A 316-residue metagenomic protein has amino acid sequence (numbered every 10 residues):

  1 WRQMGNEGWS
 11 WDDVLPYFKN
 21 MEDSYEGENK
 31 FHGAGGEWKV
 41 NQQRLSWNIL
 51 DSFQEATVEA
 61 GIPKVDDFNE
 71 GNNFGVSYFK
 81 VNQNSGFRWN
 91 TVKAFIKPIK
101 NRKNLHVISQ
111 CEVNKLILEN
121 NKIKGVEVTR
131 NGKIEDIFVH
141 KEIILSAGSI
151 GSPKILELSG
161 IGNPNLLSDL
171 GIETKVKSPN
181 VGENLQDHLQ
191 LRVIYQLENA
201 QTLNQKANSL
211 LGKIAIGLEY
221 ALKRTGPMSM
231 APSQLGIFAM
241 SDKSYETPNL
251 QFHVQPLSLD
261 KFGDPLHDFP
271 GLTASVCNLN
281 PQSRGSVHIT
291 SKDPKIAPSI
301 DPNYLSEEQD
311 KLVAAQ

Functional and structural regions predicted by a protein language model:
W1-G5, W38-L45, N82-G86, S178 (+3 more regions): Active-site rim elements
R2-I123, T129, R192-G217: Conserved redox-cofactor binding core of oxidoreductases
W11, K64-D66, S109, P164-S168 (+4 more regions): Acidic/polar loop patches that form or flank catalytic/metal-binding clefts of enzymes that bind anionic ligands
V14, L185, I289: Residue-level signature of catalytic and energy-coupling elements of molecular machines, predominantly ATP/GTP-dependent
Y17, L116-E119, G125-G217, A314: Glycine-rich loop(s) and the adjacent beta-strand/alpha-helix scaffold that form part
A34-G36, S109-E112, K122, L170 (+6 more regions): Residues that flank catalytic or metal-binding motifs in active/ligand-binding sites
Q42-R44, C111-N120, R130-G132, L189 (+4 more regions): Short, flexible loop/turn elements at secondary-structure junctions
I194-A315: FAD cofactor-binding and catalytic pocket of flavoenzymes
